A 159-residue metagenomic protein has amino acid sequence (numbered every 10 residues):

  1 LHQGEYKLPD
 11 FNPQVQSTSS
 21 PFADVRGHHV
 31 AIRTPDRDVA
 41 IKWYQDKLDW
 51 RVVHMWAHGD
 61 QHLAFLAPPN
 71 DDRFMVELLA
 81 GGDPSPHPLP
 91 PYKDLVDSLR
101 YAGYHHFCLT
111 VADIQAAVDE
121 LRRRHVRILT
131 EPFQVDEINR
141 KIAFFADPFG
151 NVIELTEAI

Functional and structural regions predicted by a protein language model:
L1-A23, F65, L109, V118-I159: Vicinal oxygen chelate
K7-Q16, I41-W56, P88-L95: Short N-terminal helix-initiation segments at or just after the protein's N-terminus
P21-F22, I32-G81, R123: Core segments of cupin and vicinal oxygen chelate
R26-P35, A64-N70, F74, L89-E120 (+2 more regions): Vicinal oxygen chelate
H28, R51-V53, V76, H105 (+1 more regions): A short, local hydrophobic-aromatic micro-motif
A80-P84, E157-I159: Acetyl-CoA-dependent GNAT
D83-H87, E137: A short local loop/turn or secondary-structure capping micro-motif enriched for an aromatic residue
